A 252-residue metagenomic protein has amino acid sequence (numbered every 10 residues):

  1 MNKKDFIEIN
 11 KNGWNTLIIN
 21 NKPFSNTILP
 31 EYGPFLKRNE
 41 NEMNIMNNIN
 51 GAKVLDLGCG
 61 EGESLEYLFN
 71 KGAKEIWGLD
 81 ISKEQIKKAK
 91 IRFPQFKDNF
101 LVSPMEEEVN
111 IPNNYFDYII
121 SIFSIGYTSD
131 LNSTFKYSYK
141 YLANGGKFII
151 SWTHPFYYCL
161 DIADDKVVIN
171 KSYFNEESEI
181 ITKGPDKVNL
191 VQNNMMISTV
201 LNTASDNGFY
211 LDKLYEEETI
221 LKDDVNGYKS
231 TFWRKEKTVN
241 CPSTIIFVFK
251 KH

Functional and structural regions predicted by a protein language model:
M1-N50, E63-Y67: Conserved class I S-adenosyl-L-methionine
L55-L57, E61-E108: Class I SAM-dependent methyltransferase SAM/SAH-binding core
N110-I119: A short acidic, Gly/Pro-enriched loop at the edge of an enzyme's catalytic core that lines a small-molecule cofactor
N132-K147: A short glycine-rich, Lys/Arg-flanked "PGG" loop and its adjoining helix->strand segment in the class I
F148-E179: Conserved class I S-adenosyl-L-methionine
W152, F156, G184-T199: Acceptor-substrate binding/catalytic loop of class I
V191-L214: Short alpha-helix
N207-F209, S230-H252: Core SAM-dependent methyltransferase catalytic element
